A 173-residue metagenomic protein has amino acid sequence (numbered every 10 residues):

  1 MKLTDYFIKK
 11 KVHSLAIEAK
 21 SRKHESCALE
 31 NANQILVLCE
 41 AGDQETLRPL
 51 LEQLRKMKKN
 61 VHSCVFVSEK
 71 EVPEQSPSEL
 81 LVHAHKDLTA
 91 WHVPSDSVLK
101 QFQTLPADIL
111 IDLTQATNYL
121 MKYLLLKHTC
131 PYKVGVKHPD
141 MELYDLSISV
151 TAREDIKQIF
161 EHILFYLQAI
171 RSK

Functional and structural regions predicted by a protein language model:
M1-V12: Helix-enriched interaction subdomains in cytosolic or periplasmic regions, typified by TIR/SEFIR signaling/NADase cores
L15-K20, H83-Q101: Glycine-rich, highly charged phosphate/nucleotide-binding loops
L36-K59, S63: Histidine-anchored nucleotide/phosphate-binding helix
L38-G42, V67, L113-Q115: Structural motif
S76-K86, D145-T151: Active-site regions of enzymes building and remodeling cell-envelope glycoconjugates
K122-D140: A short, gly/pro- and small-residue-rich
L143-K173: Active-site-proximal region of nucleotide-activated glycan assembly enzymes, centered on histidine/acidic-rich loops
